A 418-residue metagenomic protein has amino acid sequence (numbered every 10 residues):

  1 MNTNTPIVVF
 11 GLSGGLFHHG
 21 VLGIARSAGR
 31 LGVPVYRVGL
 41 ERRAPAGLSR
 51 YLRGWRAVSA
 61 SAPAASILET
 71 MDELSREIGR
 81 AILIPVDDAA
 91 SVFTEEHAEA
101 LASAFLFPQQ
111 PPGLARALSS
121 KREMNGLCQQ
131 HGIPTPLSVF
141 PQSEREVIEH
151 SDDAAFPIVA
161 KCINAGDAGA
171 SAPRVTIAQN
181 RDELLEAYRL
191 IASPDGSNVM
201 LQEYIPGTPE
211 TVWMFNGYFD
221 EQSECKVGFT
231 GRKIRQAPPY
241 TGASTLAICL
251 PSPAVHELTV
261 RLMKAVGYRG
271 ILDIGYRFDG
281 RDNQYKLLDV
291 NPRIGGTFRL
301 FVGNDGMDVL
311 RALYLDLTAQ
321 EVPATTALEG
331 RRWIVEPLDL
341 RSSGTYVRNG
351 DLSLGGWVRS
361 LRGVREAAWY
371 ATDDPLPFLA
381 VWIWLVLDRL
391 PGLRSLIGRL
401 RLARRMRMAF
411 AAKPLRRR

Functional and structural regions predicted by a protein language model:
M1-Q110, R145-I148, D373, F378-V381 (+1 more regions): ATP-binding N-terminal substructure of ATP-dependent carboxylate-amine bond-forming enzymes
A115-M200, P209, E221-E224, P253 (+2 more regions): Active-site nucleotide/adenylate-binding loops and adjacent lid/helix of ATP-dependent enzymes
R181-P239, L250-V260, R277-R281, Y285-K286: Phosphate-binding site of ATP-dependent enzymes
M200, R269-D273, P323-E329: Flexible, glycine/charged-enriched surface loops at secondary-structure junctions
I234-L246, N291-G306: Glycine-rich phosphate/pyrophosphate-binding beta-alpha loops
K264-R299: Conserved metal-phosphate-binding beta-hairpin within the catalytic cores of diverse ATP-dependent phosphoryl-transfer
Y314-R418: Peripheral (often C-terminal) accessory segments that flank ATP-dependent C-N-forming ligase machineries
